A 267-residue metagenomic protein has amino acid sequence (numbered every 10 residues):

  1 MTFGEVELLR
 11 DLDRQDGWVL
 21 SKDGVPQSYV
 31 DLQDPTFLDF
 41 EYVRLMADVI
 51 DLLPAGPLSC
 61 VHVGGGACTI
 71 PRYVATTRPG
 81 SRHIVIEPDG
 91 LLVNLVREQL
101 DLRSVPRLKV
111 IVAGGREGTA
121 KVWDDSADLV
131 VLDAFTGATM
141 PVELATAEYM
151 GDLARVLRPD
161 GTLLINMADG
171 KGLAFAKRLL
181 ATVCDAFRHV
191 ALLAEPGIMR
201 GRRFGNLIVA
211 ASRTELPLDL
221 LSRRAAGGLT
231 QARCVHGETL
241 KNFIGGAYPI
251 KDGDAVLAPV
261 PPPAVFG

Functional and structural regions predicted by a protein language model:
M1-L12, Q27-Q33, D51, R200-G267: SAM/dcSAM-binding transferase cores
D13-S21: N-terminal glycine-rich anion-binding loops that anchor highly charged ligand groups
R14, Q33-R155, P159, K171-A174 (+2 more regions): The AdoMet/dcAdoMet-binding core of the Class I SAM-like
S21-Y29, V130, T162: Short, basic/glycine-rich phosphate-binding loops at helix/coil junctions that contact nucleotide phosphates
D160-M167: Conserved beta-strand signature within the Rossmann-like core of class I S-adenosyl-L-methionine
M167-D169, A194-E195: Active-site proximal loops enriched in glycine and acidic residues that flank catalytic Cys/His/Asp and coordinate
F175-C184, E195-P196, N206: Internal helical hairpin/lid segments
R188-I198: Conserved S-adenosyl-L-methionine
